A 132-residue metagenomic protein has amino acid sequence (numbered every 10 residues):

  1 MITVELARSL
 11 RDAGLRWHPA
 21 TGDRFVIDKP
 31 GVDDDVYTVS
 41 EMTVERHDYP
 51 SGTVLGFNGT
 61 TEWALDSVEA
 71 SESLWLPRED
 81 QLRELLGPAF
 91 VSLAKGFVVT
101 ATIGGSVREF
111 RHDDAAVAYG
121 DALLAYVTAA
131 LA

Functional and structural regions predicted by a protein language model:
M1, G104, L123-A132: Short intrinsically disordered terminal tails
M1-L55: Charge-rich, low-complexity N-terminal segments
R8, R83, A116-Y119: Generic structural signal for individual residues within well-ordered alpha-helical segments across diverse proteins
R16, T38-E109: N-terminal segment of the canonical double-stranded RNA-binding domain
D114-Y126: A short, charged, amphipathic alpha-helix used as a generic interaction element across diverse proteins
